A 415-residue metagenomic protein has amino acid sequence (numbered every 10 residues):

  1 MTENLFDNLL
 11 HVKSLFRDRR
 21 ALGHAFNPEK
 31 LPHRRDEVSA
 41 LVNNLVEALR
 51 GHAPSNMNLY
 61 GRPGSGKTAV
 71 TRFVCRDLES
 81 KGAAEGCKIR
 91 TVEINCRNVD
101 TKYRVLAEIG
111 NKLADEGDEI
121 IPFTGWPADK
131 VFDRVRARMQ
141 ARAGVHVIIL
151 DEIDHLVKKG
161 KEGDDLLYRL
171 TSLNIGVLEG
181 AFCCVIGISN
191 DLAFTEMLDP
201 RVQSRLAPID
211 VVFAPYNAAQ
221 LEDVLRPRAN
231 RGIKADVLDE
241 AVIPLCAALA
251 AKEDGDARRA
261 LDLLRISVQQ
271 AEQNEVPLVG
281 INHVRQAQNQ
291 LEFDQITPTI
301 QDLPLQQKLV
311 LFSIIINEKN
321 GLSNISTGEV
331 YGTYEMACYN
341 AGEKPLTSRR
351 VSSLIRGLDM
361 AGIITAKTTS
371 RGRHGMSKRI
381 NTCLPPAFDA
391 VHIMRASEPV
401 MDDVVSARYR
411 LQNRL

Functional and structural regions predicted by a protein language model:
M1-P54, L415: A short, basic N-terminal segment
T2-F6, L10-S14, G23, P54 (+8 more regions): Mid-core helix/loop region of P-loop NTP-binding domains shared across ATPases and GTPases
H52-C75: Walker A/P-loop nucleotide-binding motif
N56-N58, K81-N98: Conserved catalytic segments around the Walker B and adjacent sensor/switch elements of P-loop NTPase domains
R76-K88, D115-D118: Post-Walker A helix-loop "phosphate-sensing" segment adjacent to the P-loop in P-loop NTPases
A251-A257, R265-L278, N317-N320, C338-Y339 (+1 more regions): AAA+ ATPase "lid" subdomain C-terminal helix
Q270-E292: Conserved C-terminal helix/linker of AAA+ ATPases
E318-L415: Terminal-proximal interaction/regulatory segments of ATP-powered molecular machines
